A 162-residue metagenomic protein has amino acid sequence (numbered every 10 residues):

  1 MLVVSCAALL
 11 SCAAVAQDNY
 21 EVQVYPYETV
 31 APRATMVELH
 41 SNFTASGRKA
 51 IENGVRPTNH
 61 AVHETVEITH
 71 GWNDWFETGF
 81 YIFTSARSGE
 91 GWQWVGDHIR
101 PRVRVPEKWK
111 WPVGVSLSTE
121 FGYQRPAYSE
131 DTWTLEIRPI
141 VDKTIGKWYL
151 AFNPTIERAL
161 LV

Functional and structural regions predicted by a protein language model:
M1-L2: Bacterial N-terminal signal peptides that target proteins for export
S11-A13: N-terminal signal peptide c-region/cleavage motif recognized by signal peptidases
A16-V162: Transmembrane beta-barrel domains of Gram-negative outer membranes and organellar outer membranes
